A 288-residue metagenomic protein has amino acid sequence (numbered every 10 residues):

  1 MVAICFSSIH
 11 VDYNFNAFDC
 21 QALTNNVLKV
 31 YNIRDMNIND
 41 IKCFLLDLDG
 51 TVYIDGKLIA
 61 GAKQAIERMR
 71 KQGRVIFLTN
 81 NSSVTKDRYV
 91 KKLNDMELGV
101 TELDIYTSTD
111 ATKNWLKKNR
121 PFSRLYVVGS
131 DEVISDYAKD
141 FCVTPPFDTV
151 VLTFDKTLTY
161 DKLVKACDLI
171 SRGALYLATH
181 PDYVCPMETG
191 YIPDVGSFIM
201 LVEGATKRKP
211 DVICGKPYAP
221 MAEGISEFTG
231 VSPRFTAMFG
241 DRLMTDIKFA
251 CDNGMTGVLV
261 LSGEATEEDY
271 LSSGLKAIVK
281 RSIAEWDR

Functional and structural regions predicted by a protein language model:
C5-V11, F15-L46: Non-catalytic pre-domain segments flanking phosphatase-related domains
Y31-L46, I54-K71, S83, D87-Y106 (+1 more regions): Asp-based, Mg2+/Mn2+-dependent phosphohydrolase catalytic module
T79: Conserved phosphate-coupling serine/threonine residues in phosphotransfer and NTP-handling enzymes
